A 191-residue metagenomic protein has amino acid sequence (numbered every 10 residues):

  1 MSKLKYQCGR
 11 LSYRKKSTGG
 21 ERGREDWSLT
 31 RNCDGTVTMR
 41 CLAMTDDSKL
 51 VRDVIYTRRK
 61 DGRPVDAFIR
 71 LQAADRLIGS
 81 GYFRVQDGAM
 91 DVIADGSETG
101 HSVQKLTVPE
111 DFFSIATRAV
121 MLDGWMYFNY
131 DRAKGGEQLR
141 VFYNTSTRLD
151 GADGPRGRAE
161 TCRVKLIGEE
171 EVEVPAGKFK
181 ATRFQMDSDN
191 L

Functional and structural regions predicted by a protein language model:
S2-R24, V85-F179: Solvent-exposed helix/loop surface patches that form functional interfaces
K3-L11, C33-R40, D61-F68, A89-D91 (+1 more regions): Short, hydrophobic/aromatic-rich segments at coil-to-beta transitions
L4-D53: N-terminal ordered "arm"
Y13-G19, A43-T45, L71-D75, A94-G96 (+1 more regions): Short acidic, glycine-rich loop/turn motifs
D26-N32, Y56-T57, Y82-R84, V164-K165: Short, exposed beta-strand/loop patches in secreted or surface proteins that constitute
G35-T45, L50-Y56, R158, C162 (+1 more regions): Beta-strand-enriched cores of mature, soluble protein domains
D47-V103: Hydrophobic/aromatic-rich structural module bridging two neighboring secondary-structure elements via a short loop
L191: C-terminal edge-of-domain segments
